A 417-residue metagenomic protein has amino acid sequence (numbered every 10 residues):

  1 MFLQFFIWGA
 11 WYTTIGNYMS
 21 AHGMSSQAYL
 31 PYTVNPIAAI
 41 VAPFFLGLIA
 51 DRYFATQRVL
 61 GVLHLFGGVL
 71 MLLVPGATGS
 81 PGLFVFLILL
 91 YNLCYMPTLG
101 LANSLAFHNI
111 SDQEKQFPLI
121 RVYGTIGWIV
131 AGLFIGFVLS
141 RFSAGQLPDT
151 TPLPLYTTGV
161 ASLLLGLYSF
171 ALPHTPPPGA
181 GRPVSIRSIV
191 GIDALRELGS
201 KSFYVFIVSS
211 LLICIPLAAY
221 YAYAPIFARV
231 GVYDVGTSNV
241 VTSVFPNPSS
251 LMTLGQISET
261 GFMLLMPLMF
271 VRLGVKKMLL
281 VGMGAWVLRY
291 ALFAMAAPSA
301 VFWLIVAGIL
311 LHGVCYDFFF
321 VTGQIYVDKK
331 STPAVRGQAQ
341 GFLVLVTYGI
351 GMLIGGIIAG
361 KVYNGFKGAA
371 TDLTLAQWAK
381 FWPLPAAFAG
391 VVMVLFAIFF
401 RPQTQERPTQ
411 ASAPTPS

Functional and structural regions predicted by a protein language model:
M1-A39, F203-S209, I213-V240, V244-L251 (+1 more regions): Helix-loop boundary and gating motifs at the non-cytosolic
F2, L70-M71, P81-L101, L105 (+2 more regions): Hydrophobic core of transmembrane alpha-helices in multi-pass small-molecule transporters, especially MFS/SLC-type
L30-A50, S250-M266: Central cavity-lining transmembrane alpha-helices of secondary-active solute carriers, predominantly the Major
D51-L65, V271-M283: Cytoplasmic membrane-interface "Motif A"-like loop-to-helix N-cap segments of 12-TM Major Facilitator Superfamily
L65-G79, G284-P298: C-terminal ends and interior cores of transmembrane alpha-helices in multi-pass membrane transporters/permeases
V74-T78, A161-H174, F381-S417: Multi-pass alpha-helical transporter architecture, strongest for 12-TM Major Facilitator/SLC carriers used
F137-V160, K361-A389: A membrane-interface helix-boundary motif in multi-pass transporters
L172-V208, Y233-V240: Juxtamembrane intracellular "pre-TM" segments in multi-pass secondary transporters
